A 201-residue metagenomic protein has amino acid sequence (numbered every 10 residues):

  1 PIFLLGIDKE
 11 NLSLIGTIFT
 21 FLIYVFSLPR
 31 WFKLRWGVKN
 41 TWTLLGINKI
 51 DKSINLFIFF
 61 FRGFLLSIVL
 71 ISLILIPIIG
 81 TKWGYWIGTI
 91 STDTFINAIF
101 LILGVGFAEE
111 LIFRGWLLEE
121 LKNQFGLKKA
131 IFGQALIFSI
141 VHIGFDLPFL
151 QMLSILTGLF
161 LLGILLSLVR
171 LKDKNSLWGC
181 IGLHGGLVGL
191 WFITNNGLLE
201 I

Functional and structural regions predicted by a protein language model:
P1-G46, D51, K172, G189-I201: N-terminal, membrane-interfacial amphipathic/helix-forming hydrophobic leader that caps and precedes the first
I2-I15, N40-L111, L118, K122-Q124: Juxtamembrane helix-loop-helix connectors linking adjacent transmembrane helices in multi-pass membrane enzymes
I15, F60-L65, F95-I96, K128-G133 (+2 more regions): Hydrophobic alpha-helical transmembrane segments
S27-L28, L73, L117, L162-L166: Hydrophobic/aromatic residues in alpha-helical transmembrane segments
I68-I76, A135-F145, G185-T194: Aromatic-anchored segments of alpha-helical transmembrane domains
I74, L101-G106, L127-I143, L159-G163: Small-polar-interrupted transmembrane alpha-helices in polytopic inner-membrane proteins
A108-G133, L168-S176: Membrane-interface helix/loop boundary segments of multi-pass membrane proteins
Q151-I201: Functionally important transmembrane alpha-helices
